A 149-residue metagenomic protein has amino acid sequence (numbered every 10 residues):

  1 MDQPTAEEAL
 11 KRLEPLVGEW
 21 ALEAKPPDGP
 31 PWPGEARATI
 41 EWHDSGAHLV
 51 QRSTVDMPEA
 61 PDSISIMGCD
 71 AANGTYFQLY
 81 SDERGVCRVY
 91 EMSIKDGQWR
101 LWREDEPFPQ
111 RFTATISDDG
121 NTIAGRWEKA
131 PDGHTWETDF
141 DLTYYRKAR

Functional and structural regions predicted by a protein language model:
M1-R149: Hydrophobic small-molecule pocket/channel-lining residues, especially in calycin-type beta-barrels
